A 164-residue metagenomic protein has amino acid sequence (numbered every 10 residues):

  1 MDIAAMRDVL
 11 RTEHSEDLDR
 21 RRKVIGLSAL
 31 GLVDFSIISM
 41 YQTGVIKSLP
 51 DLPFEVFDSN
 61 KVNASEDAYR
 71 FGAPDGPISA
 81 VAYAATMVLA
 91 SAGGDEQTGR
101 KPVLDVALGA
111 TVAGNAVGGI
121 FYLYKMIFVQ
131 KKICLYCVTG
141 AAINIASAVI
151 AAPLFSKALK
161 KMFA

Functional and structural regions predicted by a protein language model:
D2-A164: Membrane-interfacial helix-loop segments of redox and metal-homeostasis proteins, especially TM-loop-TM junctions
